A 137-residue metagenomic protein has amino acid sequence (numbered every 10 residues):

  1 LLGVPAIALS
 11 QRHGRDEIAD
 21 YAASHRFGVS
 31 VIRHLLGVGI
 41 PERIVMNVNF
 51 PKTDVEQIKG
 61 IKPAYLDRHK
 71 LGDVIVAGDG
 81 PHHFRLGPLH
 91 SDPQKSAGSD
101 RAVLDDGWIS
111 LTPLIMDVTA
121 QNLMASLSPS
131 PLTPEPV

Functional and structural regions predicted by a protein language model:
L1-A23: Glycine-rich phosphate/pyrophosphate-binding loops and their adjacent beta-strand/loop elements at enzyme active sites
A19-V137: Electrostatically charged, flexible surface regions
